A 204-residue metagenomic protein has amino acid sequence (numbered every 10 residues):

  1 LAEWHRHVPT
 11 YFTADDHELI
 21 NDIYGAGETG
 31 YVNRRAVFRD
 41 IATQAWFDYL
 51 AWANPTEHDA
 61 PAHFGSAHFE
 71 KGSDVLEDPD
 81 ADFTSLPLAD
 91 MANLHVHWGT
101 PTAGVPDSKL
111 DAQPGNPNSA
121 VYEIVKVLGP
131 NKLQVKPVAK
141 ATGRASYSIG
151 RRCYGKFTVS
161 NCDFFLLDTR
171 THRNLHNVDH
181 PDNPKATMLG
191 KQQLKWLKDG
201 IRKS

Functional and structural regions predicted by a protein language model:
L1-S204: Metal-dependent phosphoester/phosphodiester hydrolase catalytic core
